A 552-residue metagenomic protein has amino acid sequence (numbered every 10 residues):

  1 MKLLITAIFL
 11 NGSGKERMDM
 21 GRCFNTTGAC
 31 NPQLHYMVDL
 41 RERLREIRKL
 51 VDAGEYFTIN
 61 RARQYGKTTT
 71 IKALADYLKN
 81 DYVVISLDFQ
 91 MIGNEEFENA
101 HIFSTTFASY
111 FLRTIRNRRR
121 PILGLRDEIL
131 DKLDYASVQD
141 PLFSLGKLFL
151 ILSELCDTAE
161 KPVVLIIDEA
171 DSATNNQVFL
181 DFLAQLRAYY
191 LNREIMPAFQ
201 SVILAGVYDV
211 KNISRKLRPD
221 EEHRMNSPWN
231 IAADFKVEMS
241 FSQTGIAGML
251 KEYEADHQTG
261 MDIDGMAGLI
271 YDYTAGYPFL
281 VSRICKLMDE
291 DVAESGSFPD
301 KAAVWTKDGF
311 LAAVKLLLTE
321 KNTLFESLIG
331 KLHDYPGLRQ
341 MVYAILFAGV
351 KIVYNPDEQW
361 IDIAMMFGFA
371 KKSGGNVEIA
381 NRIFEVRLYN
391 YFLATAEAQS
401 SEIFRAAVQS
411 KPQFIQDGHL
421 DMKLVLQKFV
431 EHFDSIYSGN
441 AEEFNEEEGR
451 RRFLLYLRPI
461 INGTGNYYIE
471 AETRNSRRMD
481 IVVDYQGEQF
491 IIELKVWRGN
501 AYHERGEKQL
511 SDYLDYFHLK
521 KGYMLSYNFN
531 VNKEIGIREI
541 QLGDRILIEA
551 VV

Functional and structural regions predicted by a protein language model:
G14-Y77, L150, E154, K428 (+1 more regions): Walker A/P-loop-proximal flanking segment of P-loop NTPase domains
T27-A29, T174-Y273, L287, D291-E320: The catalytic "switch" region of P-loop NTPases
K49, A53-Y65, T69-F182, Q200 (+1 more regions): P-loop NTPase nucleotide-binding core
S242-F367, S373-G374, S401-P412: Winged-helix-like regulatory helical subdomains adjacent to P-loop NTPase cores
K428-Y468: Acidic-basic catalytic patches of nuclease active cores, encompassing PD-(D/E)XK and other metal-cofactor nuclease
Y456-G487: Active-site metal-binding core of divalent-cation-utilizing nuclease and nuclease-like domains
I481-V483, G487-R498, Y513: Conserved catalytic cores of phosphodiester-cleaving nucleases, focusing on short active-site segments
H503-E507, L514-L542: Nucleic-acid nuclease catalytic cores
